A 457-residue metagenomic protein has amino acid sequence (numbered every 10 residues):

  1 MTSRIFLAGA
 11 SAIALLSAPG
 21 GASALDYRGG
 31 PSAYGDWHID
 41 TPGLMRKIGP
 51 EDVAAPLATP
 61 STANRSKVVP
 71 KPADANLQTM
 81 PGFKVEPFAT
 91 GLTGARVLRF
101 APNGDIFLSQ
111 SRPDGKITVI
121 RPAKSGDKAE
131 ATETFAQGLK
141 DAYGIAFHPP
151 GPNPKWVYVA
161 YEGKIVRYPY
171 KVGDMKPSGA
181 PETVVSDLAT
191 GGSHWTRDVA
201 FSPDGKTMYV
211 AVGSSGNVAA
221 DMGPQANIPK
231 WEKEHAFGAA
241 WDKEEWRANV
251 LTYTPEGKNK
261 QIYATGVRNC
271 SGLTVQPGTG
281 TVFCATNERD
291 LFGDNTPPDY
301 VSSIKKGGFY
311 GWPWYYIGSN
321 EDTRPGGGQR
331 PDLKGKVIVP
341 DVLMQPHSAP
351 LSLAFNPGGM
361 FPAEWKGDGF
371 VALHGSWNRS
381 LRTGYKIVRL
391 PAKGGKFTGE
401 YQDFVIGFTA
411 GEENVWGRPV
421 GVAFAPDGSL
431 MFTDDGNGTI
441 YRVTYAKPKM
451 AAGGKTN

Functional and structural regions predicted by a protein language model:
D26-M80, P154, T196, S214-Q261 (+3 more regions): Beta-propeller domain segments
A33, K84, G91-G94, P102 (+15 more regions): Beta-rich catalytic cores
P87-L92, T134-K140, V184-G191, I262-G266 (+3 more regions): Surface loop/turn motifs at the tips and blade-to-blade linkers of beta-strand repeat domains
L98, I145, V199, C270-L273 (+2 more regions): Hydrophobic core register within WD40 beta-propeller blades
A101-N103, F147-P154, F201-G205, Q276-T279 (+2 more regions): Residue-level detector of Asp-centered blade-edge/turn motifs that repeat once per structural unit in beta-propeller
D105-S109, P154-V159, T207-A211, T281-A285 (+3 more regions): Conserved beta-propeller blade signature
E130-T132, A136-H148, K155, Y161-P203 (+4 more regions): Asp-box/WD-like beta-propeller blade repeats and closely related beta-sheet repeat scaffolds
A423-G454: Blade-level signature of beta-propeller repeat domains, shared across WD40, Kelch, NHL, RCC1 and BNR/Asp-box propellers
